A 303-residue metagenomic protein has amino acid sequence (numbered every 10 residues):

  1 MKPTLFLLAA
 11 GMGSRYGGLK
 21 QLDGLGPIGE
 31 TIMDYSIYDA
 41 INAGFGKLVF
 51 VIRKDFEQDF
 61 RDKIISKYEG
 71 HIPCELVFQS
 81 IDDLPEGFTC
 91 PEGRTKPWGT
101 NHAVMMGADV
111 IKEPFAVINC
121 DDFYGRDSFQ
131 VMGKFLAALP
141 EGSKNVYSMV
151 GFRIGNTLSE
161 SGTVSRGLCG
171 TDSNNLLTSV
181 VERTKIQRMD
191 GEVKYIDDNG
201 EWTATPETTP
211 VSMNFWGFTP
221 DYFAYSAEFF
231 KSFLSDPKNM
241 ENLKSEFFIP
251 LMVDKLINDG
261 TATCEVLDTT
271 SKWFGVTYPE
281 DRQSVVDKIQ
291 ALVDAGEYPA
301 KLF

Functional and structural regions predicted by a protein language model:
M1-A10, P27-V117, Y124-V131, A137-A138: Conserved N-terminal catalytic core of the sugar/cofactor nucleotidyltransferase
M12, D121-D122, I154: Active-site metal-binding loops of divalent metal-dependent hydrolases
L22, C169-T171, V266: A structural signal for short hydrophobic beta-strand segments in well-ordered beta-sheet cores
R126-F215: Conserved core of the sugar-phosphate nucleotidyltransferase
F215-A227: Conserved nucleotide-sugar donor-binding and metal-coordinating catalytic region shared by glycosyltransferases
G217, C264-L267, G275: Conserved active-site beta-strand element of glycosyltransferases/polysaccharide synthases
S226-A262: A C-terminal functional module that forms or caps the active site or interfaces directly with catalytic machinery
